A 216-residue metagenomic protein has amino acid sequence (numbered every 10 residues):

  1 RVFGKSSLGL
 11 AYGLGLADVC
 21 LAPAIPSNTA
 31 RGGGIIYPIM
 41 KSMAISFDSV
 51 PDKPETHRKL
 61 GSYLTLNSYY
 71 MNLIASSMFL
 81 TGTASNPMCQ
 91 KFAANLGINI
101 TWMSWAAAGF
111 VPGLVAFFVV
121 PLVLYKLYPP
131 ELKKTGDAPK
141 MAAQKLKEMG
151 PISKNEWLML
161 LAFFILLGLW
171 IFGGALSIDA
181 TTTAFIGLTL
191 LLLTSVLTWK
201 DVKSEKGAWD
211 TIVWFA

Functional and structural regions predicted by a protein language model:
R1, A44-K53, E131-Q144: Flexible loop linkers connecting adjacent transmembrane helices in multi-pass alpha-helical membrane transporters
R1-S7, S49-T56, T83, L127-P129 (+2 more regions): Phosphate-binding glycine-rich loops and adjacent basic patches that engage nucleotide phosphates, nucleic-acid
V2-M78, A84-L96: Hydrophobic transmembrane alpha-helices that form the pore/transport pathway of multi-pass ion and small-solute
P26-S27, A75, G82, T101 (+2 more regions): Residue-level detector of functionally special positions within alpha-helical transmembrane segments of multi-pass
M78-F79, S85, P112, L190: Short, flexible micro-motifs
N95-I100, S104-A216: Hydrophobic transmembrane alpha-helices of multi-pass small-molecule transporters
